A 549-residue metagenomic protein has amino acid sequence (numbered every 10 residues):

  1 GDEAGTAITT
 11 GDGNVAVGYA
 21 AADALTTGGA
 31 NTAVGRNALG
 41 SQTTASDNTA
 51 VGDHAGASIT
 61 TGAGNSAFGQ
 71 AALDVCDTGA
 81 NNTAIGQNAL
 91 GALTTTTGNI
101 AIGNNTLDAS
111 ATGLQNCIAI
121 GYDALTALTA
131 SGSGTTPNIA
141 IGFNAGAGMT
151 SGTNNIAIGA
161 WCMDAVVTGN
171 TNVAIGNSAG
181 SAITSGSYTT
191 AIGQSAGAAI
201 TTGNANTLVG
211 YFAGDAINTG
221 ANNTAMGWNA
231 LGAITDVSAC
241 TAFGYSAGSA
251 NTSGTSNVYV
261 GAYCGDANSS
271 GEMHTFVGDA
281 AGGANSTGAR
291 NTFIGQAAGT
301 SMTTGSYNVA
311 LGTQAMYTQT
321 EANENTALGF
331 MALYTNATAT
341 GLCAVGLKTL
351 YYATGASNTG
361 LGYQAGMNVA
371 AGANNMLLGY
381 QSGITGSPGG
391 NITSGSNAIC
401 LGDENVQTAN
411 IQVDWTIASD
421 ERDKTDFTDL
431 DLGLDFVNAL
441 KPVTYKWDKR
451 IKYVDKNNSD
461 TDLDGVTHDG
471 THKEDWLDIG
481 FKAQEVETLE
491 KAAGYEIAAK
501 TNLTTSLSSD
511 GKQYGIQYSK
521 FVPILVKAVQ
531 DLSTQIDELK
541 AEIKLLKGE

Functional and structural regions predicted by a protein language model:
G1-D420: Glycine- and small/polar-enriched repetitive beta-structure motifs of secreted/surface proteins
S419-E549: Intramolecular chaperone/auto-protease modules of tailspike-like proteins
